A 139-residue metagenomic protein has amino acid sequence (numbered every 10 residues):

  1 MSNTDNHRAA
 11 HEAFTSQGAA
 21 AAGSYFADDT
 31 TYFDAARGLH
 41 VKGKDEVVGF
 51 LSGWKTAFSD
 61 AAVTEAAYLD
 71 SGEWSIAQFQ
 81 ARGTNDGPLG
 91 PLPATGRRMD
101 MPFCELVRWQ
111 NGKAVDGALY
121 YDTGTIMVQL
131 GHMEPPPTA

Functional and structural regions predicted by a protein language model:
M1-A139: C-terminal and inter-domain tail/linker signature
